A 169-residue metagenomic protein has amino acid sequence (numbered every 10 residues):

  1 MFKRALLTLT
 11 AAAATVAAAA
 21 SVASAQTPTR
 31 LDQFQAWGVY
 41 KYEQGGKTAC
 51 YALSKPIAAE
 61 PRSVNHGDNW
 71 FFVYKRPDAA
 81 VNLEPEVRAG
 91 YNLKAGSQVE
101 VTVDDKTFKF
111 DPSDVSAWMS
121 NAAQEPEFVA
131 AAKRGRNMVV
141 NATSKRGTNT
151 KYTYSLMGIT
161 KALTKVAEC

Functional and structural regions predicted by a protein language model:
M1-A13: Bacterial N-terminal signal peptides that target proteins for export
F2, S24-C169: A generic "folded-domain core" signal
A14-S24: C-terminal segment of classical bacterial N-terminal signal peptides
